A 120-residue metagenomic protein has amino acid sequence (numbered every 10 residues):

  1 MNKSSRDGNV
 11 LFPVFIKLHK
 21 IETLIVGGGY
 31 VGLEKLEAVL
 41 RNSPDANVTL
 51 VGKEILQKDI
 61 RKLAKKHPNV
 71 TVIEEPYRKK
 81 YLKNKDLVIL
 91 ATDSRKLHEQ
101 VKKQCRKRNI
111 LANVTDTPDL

Functional and structural regions predicted by a protein language model:
M1-K17: Glycine/serine-rich phosphate-binding loop and adjoining beta1-alpha1 elements at the start of nucleotide-handling
V14-E37, G52: Glycine-rich adenosine-cofactor-binding loop
K20, K83-K85: Alpha-helix C-terminal capping/helix-to-coil transition sites in glycosyltransferase folds
E22, D45-T49, N69: Residues at the starts of beta-strands that form the adenosine-phosphate
E34, N42-K62: NAD(P)-binding Rossmann-fold cofactor-contacting core
G52, V72-P76, V114-D116: Short loop/edge segments at beta-strand edges and connector loops that shape dinucleotide/nucleotide cofactor-binding
K66-K80: Glycine-rich, highly charged phosphate/nucleotide-binding loops
L87-T92, H98-L120: ADP-ribose/adenylate-binding Rossmann-like module
